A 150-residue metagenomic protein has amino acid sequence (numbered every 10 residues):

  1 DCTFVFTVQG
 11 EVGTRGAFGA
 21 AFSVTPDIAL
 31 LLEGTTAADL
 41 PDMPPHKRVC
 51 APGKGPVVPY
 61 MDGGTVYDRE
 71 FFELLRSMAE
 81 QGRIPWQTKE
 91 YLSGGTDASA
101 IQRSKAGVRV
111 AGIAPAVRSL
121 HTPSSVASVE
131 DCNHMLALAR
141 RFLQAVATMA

Functional and structural regions predicted by a protein language model:
D1-G55, A98, A147-A150: Acidic/histidine-rich catalytic neighborhood of metal-dependent amide-processing enzymes
A17-A20, I101, A139-F142: Buried hydrophobic packing segments
G53, V57-L136, Q144-A150: Active-site-adjacent substrate-binding region of metalloamidase/peptidase-like peptide-processing proteins
